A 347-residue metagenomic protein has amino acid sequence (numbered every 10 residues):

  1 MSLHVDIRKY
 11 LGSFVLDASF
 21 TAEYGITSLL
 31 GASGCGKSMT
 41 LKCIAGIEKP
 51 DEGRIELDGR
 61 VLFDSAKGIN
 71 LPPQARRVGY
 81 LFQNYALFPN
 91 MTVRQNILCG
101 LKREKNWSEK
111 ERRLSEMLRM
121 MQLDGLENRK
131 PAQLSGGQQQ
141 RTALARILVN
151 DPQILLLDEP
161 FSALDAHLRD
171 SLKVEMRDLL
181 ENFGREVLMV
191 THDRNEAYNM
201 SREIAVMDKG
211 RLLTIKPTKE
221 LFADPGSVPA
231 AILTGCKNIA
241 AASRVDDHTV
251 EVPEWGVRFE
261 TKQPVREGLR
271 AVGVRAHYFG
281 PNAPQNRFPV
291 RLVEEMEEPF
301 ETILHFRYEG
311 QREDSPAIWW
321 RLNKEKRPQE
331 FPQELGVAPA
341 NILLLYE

Functional and structural regions predicted by a protein language model:
V5-S13, D17-T27, A32, S38 (+4 more regions): Non-catalytic connector elements of ABC transporters
S38-L41, R141-T142: ABC ATPase nucleotide-binding domain helices that frame the ATP-binding cleft
E48-K49, E56, K102: A position-specific signal in ABC ATPase nucleotide-binding domains
G53-S65: Conserved ABC transporter NBD signature motif
E56, M207, E251-P253: A general beta-strand register signal
R77-G79, Q83, L87-P229: ABC ATPase nucleotide-binding domains
A223-D246, G273: C-terminal boundary and immediately downstream tail of ABC-type ATPase nucleotide-binding domains
